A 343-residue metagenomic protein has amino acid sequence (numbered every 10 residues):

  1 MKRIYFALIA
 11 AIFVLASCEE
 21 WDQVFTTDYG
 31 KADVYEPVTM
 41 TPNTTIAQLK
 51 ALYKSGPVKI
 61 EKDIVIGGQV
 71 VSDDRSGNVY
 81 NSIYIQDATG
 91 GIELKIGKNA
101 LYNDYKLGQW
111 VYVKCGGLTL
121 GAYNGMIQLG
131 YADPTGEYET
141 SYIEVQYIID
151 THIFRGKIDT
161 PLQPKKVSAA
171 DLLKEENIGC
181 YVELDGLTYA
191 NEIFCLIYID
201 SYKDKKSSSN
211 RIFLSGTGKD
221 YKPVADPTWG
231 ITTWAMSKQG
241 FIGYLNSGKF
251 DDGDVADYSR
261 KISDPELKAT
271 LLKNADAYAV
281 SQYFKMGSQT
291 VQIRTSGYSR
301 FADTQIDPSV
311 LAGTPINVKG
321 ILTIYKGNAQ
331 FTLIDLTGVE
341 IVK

Functional and structural regions predicted by a protein language model:
M1, I12, I324-K326: Proteins with a high burden of low-complexity, intrinsically disordered sequence enriched in S/T/G/P/A and R, requiring
M1-I4, E19: Positively charged n-region of N-terminal signal peptides that target proteins for export
I4-A10: Sec-dependent signal peptide hydrophobic core
V14-S17: C-terminal motif of bacterial Sec signal peptides marking the signal peptidase cleavage site
E19-Y80, Y84-K343: OB-fold nucleic-acid-binding modules
